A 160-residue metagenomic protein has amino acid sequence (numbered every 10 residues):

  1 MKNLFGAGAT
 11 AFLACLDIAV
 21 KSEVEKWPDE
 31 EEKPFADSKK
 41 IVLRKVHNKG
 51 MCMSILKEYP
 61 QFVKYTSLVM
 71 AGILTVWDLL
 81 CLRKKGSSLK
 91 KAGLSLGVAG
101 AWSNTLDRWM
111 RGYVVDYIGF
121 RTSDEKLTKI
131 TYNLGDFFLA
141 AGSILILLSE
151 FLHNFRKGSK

Functional and structural regions predicted by a protein language model:
M1-K160: Alpha-helical transmembrane bundles and membrane-interface segments of multipass inner-membrane proteins
